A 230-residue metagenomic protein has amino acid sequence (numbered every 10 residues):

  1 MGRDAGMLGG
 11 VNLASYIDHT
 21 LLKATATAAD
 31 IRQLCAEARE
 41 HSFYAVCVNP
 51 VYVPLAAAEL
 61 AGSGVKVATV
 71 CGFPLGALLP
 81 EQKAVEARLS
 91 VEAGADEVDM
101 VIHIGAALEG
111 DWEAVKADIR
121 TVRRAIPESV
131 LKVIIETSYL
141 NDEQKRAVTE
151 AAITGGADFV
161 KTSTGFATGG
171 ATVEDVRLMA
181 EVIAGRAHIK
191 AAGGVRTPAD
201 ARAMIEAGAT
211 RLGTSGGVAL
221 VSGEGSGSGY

Functional and structural regions predicted by a protein language model:
M1-G2, T25: Compositionally biased, low-hydrophobicity segments enriched in charged and small polar residues
G10-H41, A45, V51-I189, T197-V218 (+1 more regions): Alpha/beta enzyme core
A192: Short hydrophobic "strand-cap" motifs at the C-terminus of beta-strands
L220-G223: EAL-family c-di-GMP phosphodiesterase catalytic domain
